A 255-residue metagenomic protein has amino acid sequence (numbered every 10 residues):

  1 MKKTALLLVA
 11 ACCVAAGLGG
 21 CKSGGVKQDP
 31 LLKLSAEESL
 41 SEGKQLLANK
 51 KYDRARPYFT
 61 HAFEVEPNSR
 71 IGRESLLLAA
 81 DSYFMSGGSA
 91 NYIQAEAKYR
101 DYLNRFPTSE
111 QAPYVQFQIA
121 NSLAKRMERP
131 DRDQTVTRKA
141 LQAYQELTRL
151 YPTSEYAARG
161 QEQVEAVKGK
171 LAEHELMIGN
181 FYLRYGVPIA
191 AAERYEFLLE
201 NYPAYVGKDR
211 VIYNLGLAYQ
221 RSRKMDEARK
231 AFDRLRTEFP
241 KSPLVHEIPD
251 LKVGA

Functional and structural regions predicted by a protein language model:
K2-A5, G20-A255: Acidic, polar-rich low-complexity tracts and alpha-helical solenoid repeat scaffolds
L7-C13: Sec-dependent N-terminal signal peptides
A15-L18: Bacterial Sec-type N-terminal signal peptides, specifically the leucine/valine-rich hydrophobic h-region
